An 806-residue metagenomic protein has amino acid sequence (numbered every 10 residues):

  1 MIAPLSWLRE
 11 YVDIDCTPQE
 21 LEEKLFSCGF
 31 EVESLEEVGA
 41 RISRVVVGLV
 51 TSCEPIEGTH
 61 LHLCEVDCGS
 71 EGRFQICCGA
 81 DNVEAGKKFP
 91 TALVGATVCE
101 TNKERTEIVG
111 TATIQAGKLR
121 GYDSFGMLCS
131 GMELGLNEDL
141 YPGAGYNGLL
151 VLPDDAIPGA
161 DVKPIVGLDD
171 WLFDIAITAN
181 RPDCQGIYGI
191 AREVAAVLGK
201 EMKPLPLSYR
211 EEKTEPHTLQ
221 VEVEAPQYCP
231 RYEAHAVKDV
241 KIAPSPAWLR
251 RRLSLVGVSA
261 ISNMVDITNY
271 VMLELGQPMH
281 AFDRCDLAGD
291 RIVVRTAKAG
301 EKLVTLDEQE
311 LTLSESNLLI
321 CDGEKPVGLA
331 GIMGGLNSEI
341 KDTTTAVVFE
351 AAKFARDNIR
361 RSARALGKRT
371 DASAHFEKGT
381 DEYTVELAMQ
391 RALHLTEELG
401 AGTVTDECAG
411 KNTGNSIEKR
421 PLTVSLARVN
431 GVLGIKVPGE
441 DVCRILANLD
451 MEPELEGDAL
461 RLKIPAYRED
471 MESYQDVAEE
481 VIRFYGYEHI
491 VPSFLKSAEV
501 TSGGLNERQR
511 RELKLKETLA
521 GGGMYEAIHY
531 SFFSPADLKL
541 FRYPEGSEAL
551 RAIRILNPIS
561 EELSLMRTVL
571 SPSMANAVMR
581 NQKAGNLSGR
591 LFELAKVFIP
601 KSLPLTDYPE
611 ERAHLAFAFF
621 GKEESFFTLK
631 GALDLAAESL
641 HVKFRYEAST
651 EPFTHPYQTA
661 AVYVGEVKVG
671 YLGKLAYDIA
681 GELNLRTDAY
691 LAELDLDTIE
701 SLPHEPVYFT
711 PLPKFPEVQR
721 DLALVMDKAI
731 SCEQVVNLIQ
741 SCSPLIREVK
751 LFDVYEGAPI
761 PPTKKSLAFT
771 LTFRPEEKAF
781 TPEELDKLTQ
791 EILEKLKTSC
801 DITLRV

Functional and structural regions predicted by a protein language model:
M1-E211, V348, D371, H375 (+3 more regions): Phosphate-backbone binding interfaces of nucleic-acid-interacting proteins
I2, E20-E23, S27, A447-L455 (+4 more regions): A carboxyl-terminal module marker
L5, E23, C53-E57, L198 (+2 more regions): Glycine/proline-enriched, intrinsically flexible loops and inter-domain linkers
G39-S43, E211, E499-V500, G504 (+3 more regions): Beta-rich nucleic-acid/ligand-interaction surfaces
V47-C77, P158, L255, T268-N337: Conserved mixed alpha/beta core segments that line enzyme active sites in large multi-domain catalysts
R120-C129, E133-G135, G145-L149, K163 (+7 more regions): Mobile "lid/hinge" segments at catalytic clefts and subdomain interfaces of large enzymes
V194, L198-V223, G400-V429: Terminal amphipathic helices with adjacent charged low-complexity linkers/tails
L422-L587, R720, T772-R774, E784-V806: Extended, well-folded interaction surfaces typified by the phenylalanyl-tRNA synthetase beta subunit core
